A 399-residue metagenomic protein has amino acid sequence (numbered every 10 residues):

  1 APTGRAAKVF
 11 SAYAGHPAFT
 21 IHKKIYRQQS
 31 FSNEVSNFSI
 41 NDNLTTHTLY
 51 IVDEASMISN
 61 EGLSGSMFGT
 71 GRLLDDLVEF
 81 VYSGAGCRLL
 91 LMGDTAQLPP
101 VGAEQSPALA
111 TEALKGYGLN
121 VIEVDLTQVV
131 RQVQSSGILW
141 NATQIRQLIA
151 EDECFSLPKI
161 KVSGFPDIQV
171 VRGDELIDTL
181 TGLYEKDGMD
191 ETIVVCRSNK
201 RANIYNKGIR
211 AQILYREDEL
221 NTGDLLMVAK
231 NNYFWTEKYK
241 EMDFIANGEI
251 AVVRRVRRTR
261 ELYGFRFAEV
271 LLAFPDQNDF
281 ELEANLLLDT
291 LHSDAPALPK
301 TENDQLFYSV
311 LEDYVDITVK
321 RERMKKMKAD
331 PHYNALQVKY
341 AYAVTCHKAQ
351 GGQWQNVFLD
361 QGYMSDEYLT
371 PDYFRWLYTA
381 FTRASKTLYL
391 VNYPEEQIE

Functional and structural regions predicted by a protein language model:
A1, L90-L91, V194, L359 (+1 more regions): Structural beta-sheet core signal
A1-S156: ASCE P-loop NTPase helicase motor core
T3, S198, G351: Short, conserved phosphate/pyrophosphate- and ester-handling motifs at nucleotide-, phospho-/glycolipid
G15, I209-I213, F374-Y378: Short, solvent-exposed amphipathic alpha-helical segments in soluble enzyme and RNA/protein-processing domains
S36, T70-L74, L176, Y342 (+1 more regions): Amphipathic coiled-coil/heptad-repeat helices and related helical stalk/stem segments that mediate oligomerization
M67, V195, H347: Conserved phosphate/pyrophosphate-binding and hydrolysis machinery centered on Walker-type P-loop NTPases, extending
V81-L89, T95-R254, R258-E302: Conserved helicase motor core of P-loop NTPases
L262-E399: C-terminal accessory regions
